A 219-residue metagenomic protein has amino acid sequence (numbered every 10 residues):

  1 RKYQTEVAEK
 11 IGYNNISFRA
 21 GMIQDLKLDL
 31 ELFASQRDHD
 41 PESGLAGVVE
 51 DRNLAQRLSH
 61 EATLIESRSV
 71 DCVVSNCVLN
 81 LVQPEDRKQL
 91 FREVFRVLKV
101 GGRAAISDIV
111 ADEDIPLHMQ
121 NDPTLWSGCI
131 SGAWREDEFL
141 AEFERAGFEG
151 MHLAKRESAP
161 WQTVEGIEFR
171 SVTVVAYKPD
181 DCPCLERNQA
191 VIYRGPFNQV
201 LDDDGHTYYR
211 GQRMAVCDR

Functional and structural regions predicted by a protein language model:
K2-I16, L32-A34, L45-A46: Short, conserved SAM-binding/catalytic segment of Class I S-adenosyl-L-methionine-dependent methyltransferases
D29-V73: A short acidic, Gly/Pro-enriched loop at the edge of an enzyme's catalytic core that lines a small-molecule cofactor
G47-E50, L54-Q56, L81-E93: A short, conserved alpha-helix within the catalytic core of class I
E66-S67, R87-R103: A short glycine-rich, Lys/Arg-flanked "PGG" loop and its adjoining helix->strand segment in the class I
C77, E93-F95, F143: Class I S-adenosylmethionine-dependent transferase superfamily signal
V110-I130: Short, glycine-/aromatic-enriched active-site segment of Class I SAM-dependent methyltransferases
S131-G147, L153: Short alpha-helix
A146-R219: C-terminal lobe and adjacent flexible extensions of AdoMet/dcAdoMet transferase-like proteins
